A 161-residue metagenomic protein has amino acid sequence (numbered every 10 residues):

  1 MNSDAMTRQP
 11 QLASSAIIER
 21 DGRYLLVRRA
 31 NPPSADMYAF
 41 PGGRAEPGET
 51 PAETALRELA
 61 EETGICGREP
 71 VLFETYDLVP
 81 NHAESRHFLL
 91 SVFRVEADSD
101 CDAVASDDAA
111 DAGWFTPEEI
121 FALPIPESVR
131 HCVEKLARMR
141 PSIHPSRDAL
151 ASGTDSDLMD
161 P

Functional and structural regions predicted by a protein language model:
N2-L25: Conserved N-terminal beta-strand and adjoining loop/helix that marks the start of the Nudix/MutT-like hydrolase domain
M6-P10, M37, A83-L89, S106-A109: A generic structural micro-feature
R23-E61, P161: Conserved Nudix-box catalytic region and its N-terminal flanking loop in Nudix hydrolases and closely related
P33-Y38, D102-P161: Nudix hydrolase/Nudix homology domain
C66-T75: A short coil-to-beta-strand element that immediately follows conserved catalytic motifs
Y76-D102, K135-L136: Active-site-adjacent beta-strand/loop module that shapes the phosphate/pyrophosphate-binding cleft
